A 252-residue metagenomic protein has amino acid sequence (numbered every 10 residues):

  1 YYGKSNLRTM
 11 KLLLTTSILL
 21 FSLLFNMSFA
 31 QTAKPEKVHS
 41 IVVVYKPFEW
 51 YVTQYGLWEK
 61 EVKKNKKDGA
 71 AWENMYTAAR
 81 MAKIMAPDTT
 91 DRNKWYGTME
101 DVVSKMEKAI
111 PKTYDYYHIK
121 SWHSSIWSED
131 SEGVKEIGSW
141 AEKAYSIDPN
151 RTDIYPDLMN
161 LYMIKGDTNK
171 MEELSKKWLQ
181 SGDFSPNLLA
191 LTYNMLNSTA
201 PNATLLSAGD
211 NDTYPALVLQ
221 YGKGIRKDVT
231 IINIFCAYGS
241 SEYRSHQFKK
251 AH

Functional and structural regions predicted by a protein language model:
Y1-E36: Bacterial Sec-dependent N-terminal signal peptides
L14, L19, L196-N197, A216: Generic hydrophobic alpha-helical membrane-segment signal
F25-M27, N202, T213: A generic alpha-helix preference that emphasizes hydrophobic side chains
Q31-P201, Q220-H252: ER/secretory pathway lumenal C-terminal domains and tails of membrane proteins involved in glycoprotein biogenesis
T204-A216: Short periplasmic/luminal acceptor-recognition loop of GT-C membrane glycosyltransferases, typified by
